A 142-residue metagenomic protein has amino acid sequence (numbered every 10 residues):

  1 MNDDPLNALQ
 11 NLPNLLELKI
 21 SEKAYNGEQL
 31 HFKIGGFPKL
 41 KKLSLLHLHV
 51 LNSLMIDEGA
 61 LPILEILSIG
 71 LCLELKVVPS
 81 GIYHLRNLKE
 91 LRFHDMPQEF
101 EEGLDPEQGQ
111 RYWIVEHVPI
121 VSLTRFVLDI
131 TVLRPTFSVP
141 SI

Functional and structural regions predicted by a protein language model:
M1-I142: Leucine-rich repeat
